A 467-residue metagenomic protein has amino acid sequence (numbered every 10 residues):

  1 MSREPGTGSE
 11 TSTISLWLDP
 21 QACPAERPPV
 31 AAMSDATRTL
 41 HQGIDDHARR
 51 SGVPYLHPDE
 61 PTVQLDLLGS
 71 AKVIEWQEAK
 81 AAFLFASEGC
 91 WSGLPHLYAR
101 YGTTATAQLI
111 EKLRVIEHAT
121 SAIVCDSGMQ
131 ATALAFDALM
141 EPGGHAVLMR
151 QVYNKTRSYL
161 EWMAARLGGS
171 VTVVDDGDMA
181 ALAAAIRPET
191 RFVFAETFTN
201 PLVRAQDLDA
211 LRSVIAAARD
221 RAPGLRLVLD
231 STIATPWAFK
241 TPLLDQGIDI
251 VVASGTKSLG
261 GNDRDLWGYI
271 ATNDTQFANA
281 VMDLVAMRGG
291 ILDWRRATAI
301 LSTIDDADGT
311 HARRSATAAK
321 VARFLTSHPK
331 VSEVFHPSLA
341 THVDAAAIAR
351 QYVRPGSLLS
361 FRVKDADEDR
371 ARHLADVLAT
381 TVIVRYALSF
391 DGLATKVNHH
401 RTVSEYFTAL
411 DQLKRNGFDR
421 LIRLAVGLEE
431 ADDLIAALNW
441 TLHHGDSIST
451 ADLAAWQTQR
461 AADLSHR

Functional and structural regions predicted by a protein language model:
G6-H41, P54, S121-K330, F335 (+2 more regions): Conserved PLP-enzyme active-site core in the AAT-like
S15-L84: N-terminal amphipathic/basic leader segments beginning at the initiator methionine
T62-L65, I74-Q130, K155-W162: Conserved N-terminal alpha-helix of the aminotransferase class I/II PLP-enzyme fold
A71-K72, T272-F277, V363-A366: Short loop segments at secondary-structure junctions
L94, T120, L266, R296 (+3 more regions): Short amphipathic alpha-helical segments
I116, L325-P329, T381: Acidic-histidine catalytic/liganding microenvironments
E333-I422, V426, D433, S449-R467: Conserved C-terminal alpha-helix-loop-beta "cap" of PLP-dependent enzymes that closes/shapes the active-site mouth
V426-D446: Extended hydrophobic packing segments that form well-structured cores
